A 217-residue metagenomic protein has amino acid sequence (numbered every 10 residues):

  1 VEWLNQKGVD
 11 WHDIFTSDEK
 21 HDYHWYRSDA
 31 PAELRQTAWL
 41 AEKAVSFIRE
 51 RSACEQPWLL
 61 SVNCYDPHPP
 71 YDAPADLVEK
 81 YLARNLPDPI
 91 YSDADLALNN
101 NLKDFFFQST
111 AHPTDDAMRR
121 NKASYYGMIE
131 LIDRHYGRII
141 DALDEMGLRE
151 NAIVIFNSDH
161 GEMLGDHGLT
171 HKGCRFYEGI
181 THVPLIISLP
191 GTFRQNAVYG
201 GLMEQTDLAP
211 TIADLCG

Functional and structural regions predicted by a protein language model:
V1-E42, S46-L202, L215-C216: Active-site-proximal cap/lid insertion segments
L208: Catalytic core of tubulin tyrosine ligase-like
